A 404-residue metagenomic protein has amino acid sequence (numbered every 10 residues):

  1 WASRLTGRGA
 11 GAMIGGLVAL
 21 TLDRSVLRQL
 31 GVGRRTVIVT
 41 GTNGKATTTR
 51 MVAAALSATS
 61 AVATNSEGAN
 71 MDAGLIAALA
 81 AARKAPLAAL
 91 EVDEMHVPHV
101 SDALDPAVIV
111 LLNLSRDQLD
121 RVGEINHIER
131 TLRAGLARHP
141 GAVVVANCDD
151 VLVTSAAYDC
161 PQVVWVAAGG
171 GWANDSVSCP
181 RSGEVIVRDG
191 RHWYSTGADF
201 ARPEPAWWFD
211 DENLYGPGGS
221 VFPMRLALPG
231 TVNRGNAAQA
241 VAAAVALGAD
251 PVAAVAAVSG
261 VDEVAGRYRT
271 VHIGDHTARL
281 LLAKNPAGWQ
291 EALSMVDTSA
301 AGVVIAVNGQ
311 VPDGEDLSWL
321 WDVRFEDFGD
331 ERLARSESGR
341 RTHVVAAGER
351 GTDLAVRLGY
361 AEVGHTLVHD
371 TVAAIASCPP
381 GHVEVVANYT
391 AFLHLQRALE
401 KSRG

Functional and structural regions predicted by a protein language model:
W1-G16, V245-D250, A256, G260-G404: ATP-dependent carboxylate-amine ligase
W1-W165, W172, S178: Phosphate-binding loop of NTP-binding sites
S25-A54, A227, A243-V245, V255 (+1 more regions): A short, flexible N-terminal coil/short beta segment enriched in small residues
V52, L56, L75-L79, A237-L247 (+1 more regions): Buried hydrophobic packing segments
L79, I125-N126, D175-I186, I375-E384: Short, surface-exposed amphipathic charged segments that create phosphate/polyanion-binding patches used for binding
L111-L112, N147, V166-A168, A306 (+2 more regions): Generic beta-sheet signal
L112, V145, N236, A240 (+3 more regions): Residue-level signal for inorganic ion chemistry
Q162-W289: Adenine nucleotide phosphate-binding catalytic loops in nucleotide-utilizing enzymes
